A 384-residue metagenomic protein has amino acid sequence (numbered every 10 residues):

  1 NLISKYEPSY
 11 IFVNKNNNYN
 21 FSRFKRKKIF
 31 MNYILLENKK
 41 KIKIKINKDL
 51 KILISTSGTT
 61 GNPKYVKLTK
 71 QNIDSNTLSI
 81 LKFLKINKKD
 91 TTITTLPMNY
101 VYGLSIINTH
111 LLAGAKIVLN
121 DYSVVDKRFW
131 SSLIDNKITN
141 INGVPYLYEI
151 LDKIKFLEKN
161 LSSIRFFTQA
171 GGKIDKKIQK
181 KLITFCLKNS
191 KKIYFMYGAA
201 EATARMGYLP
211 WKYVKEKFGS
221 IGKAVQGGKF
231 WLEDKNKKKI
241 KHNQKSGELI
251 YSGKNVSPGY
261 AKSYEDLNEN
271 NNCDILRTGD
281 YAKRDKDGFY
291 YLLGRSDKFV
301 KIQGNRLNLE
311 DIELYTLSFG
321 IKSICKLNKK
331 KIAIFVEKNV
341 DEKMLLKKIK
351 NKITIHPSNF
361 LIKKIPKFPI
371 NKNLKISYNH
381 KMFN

Functional and structural regions predicted by a protein language model:
N1, K15-N18, A115-N136, L147 (+2 more regions): ATP-dependent adenylate-forming carboxylate-activation enzymes
L2-I3, I11, G304: Gly/Ser/Thr-enriched flexible coils
I29-L50: Flexible, low-complexity linker/hinge segments
K51-L78: Conserved AMP-binding A3 loop
D74-T91, V101-N140, V225-G227: Conserved AMP-binding/adenylation subdomain of ANL enzymes
I138-G143, D152-K217, K229: Gly/Ser/Thr-rich phosphate-binding loop
K223-G227, K238-E269, L307: Conserved ATP/PPi-binding loop(s) of AMP-dependent carboxylate-activating enzymes
G253, G259, D274, G279-P357 (+1 more regions): AMP-binding/adenylate-forming catalytic core of the ANL superfamily
